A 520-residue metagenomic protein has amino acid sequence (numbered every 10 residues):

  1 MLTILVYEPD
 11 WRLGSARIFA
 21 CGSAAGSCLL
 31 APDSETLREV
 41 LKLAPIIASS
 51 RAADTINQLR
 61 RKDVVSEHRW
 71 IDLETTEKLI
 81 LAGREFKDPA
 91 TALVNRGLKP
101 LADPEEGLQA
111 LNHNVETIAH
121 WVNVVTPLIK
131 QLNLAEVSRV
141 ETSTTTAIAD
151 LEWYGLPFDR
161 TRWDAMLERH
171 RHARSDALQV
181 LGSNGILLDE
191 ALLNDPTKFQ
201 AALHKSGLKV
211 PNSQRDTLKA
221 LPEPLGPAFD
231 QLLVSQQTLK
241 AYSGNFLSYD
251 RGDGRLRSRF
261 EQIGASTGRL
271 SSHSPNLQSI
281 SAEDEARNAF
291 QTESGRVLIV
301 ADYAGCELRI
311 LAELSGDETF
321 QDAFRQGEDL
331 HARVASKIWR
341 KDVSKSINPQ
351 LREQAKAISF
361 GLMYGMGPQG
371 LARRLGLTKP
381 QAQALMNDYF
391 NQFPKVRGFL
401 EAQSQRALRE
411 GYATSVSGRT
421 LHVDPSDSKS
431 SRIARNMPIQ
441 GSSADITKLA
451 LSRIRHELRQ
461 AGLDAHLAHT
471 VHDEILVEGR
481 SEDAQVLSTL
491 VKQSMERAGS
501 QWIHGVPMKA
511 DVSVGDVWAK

Functional and structural regions predicted by a protein language model:
M1-A24, L111-A282, G295-V297, E307 (+6 more regions): Conserved "right-hand" nucleotidyltransferase catalytic core of DNA-directed polymerases
L2-L132, G305: Conserved DEDDh/DEDDy metal-dependent 3′-5′ exonuclease domain
D72, L193-K198, E353, A468-E474 (+1 more regions): Short Gly/Ser/Thr- and Asp/Glu-enriched loop/turn motifs at secondary-structure junctions
T75-R84, A201, D511-K520: Short, conserved secondary-structure transition motifs
A149, W153, K209, R257 (+4 more regions): Conserved catalytic core of nucleic-acid polymerases
Q262-V343: Function-dense linear segments that define catalytic or interfacial modules in macromolecule-processing proteins
F393, Q493-W502: A common structural junction motif
E482-T489: Short, conserved charged micro-motifs
